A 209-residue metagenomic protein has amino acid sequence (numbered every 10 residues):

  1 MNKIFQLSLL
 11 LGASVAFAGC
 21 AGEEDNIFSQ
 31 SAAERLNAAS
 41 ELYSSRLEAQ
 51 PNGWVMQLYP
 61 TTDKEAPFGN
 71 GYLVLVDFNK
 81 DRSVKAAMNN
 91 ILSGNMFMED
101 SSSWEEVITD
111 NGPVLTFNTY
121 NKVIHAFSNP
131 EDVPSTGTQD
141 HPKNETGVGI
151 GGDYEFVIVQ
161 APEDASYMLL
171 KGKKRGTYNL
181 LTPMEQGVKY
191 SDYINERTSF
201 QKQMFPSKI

Functional and structural regions predicted by a protein language model:
N2-L10: Sec-dependent signal peptide recognition, specifically the positively charged N-region followed immediately by
V15-G19: C-terminal motif of bacterial Sec signal peptides marking the signal peptidase cleavage site
A21-R35, G152-I209: Edge beta-strand at a domain terminus
A21-W104, I108-G112, R197-K202: Acidic/polar, low-complexity intrinsically disordered N-terminal segments immediately downstream of a Sec signal
A33-W54, P134-D164, Q203-K208: Extended amphipathic, helix-rich lipid-handling scaffolds
M56, A86, L115-F117, M168-G172: Generic recognition of long tandem-repeat/solenoid scaffolds
T62-G71, G94, V123-F127, K174-L181: Short, surface-exposed beta-strand/loop "edge" segments at domain boundaries and coil↔beta transitions
A87-G152: Contiguous, well-ordered beta-strand patches that form the walls/edges of small beta-barrel/beta-sandwich domains
